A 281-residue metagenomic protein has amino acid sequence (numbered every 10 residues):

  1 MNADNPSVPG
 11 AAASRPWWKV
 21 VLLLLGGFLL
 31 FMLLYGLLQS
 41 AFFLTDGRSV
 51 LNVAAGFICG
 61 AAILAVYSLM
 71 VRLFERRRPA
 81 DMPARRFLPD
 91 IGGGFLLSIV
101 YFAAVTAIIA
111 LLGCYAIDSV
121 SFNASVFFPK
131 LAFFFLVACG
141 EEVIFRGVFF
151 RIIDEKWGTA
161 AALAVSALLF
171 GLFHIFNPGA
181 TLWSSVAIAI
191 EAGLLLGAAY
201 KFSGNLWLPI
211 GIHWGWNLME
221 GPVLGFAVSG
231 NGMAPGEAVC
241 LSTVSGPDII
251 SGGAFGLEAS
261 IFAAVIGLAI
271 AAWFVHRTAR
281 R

Functional and structural regions predicted by a protein language model:
M1-R78, G221-R281: N-terminal, membrane-interfacial amphipathic/helix-forming hydrophobic leader that caps and precedes the first
V8, L37-A55, R72-V143, F150-E155: Juxtamembrane helix-loop-helix connectors linking adjacent transmembrane helices in multi-pass membrane enzymes
G10-A11, G140-V165, L169, A198-N205: Membrane-interface helix/loop boundary segments of multi-pass membrane proteins
W17, S49, F87-L88, N123-A124 (+3 more regions): Membrane-helix interface segments
V21-L25, A54, I91-L96, F127-F128 (+4 more regions): Hydrophobic alpha-helical transmembrane segments
A54-A65, F127-A132, G140, A187-L194 (+1 more regions): Membrane-embedded alpha-helical segments of multi-pass membrane proteins, especially the transmembrane helices
A103, F134, A138, G158-I175 (+1 more regions): Small-polar-interrupted transmembrane alpha-helices in polytopic inner-membrane proteins
S185-I249: Functionally important transmembrane alpha-helices
